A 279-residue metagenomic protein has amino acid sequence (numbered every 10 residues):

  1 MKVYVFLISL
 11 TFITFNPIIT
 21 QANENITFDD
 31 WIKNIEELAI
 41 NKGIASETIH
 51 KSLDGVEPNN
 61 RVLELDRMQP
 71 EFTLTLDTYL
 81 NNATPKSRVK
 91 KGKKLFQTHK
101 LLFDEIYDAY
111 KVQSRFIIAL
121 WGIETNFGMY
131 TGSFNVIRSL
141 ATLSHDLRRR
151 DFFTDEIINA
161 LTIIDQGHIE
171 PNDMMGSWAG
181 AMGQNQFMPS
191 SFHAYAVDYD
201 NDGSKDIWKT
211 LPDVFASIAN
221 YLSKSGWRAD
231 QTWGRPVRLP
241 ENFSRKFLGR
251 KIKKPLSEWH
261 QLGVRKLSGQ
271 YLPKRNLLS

Functional and structural regions predicted by a protein language model:
F6-N16: Bacterial N-terminal signal peptides
N16-N23: Sec/Tat signal peptide C-region and signal peptidase I cleavage site
E24-Y110: An acidic, Gly/Ser/Thr/Pro-rich helix-cap/linker signature
A39, T48-P58, K111-G128, A160-I163 (+1 more regions): Short, functionally critical alpha-helical segments immediately adjacent to catalytic or ligand/cofactor-binding
P58-L65, T125-F134, D146-R150, Q166-N172 (+3 more regions): Secretory-pathway/luminal and periplasmic proteins that interact with or process carbohydrate-rich
N81-K94, L147-D151, H168, H193-K209: Substrate-binding clefts and substrate-entry loops adjacent to catalytic sites of polymer-processing enzymes acting on
R138-I164, D198-G203: Acidic, His- and aromatic-enriched active-site or binding-groove loops in soluble protein domains that engage sugars
P171-S279: Flexible, glycine-rich surface segments
